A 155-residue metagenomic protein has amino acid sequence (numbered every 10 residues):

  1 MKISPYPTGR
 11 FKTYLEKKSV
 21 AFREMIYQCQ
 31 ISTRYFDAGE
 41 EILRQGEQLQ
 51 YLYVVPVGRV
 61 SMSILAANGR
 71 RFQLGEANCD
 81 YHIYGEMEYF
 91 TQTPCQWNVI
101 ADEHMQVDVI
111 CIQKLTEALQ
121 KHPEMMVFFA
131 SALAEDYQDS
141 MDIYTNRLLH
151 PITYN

Functional and structural regions predicted by a protein language model:
M1-A38, H82, E88-F90: Cyclic nucleotide-binding regulatory module and flanking cytosolic helices
Q28-C29, E47-L49: Short, small/polar residue-rich loop motifs at catalytic or cofactor-binding pockets
G39, Q50-S63, N68, D80-Y81: Glycine- and acidic-residue-biased ligand/ion/polar-headgroup-sensing regions
E41-E47: Short phosphate-coordinating micro-motif centered on Lys-Gly-acidic
Q73-S131, Q138: Cyclic-nucleotide recognition modules
M125-N155: Polybasic "coupling" helices that flank or enter modular domains
